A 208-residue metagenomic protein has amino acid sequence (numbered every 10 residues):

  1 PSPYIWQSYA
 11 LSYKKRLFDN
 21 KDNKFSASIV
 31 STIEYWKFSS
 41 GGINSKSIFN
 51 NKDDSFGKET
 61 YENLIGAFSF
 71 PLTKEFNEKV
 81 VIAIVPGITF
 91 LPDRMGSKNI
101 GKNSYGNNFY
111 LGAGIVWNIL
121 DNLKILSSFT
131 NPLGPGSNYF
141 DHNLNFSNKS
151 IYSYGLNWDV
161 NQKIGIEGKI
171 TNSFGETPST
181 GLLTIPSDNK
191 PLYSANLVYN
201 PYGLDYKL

Functional and structural regions predicted by a protein language model:
P1-G106, P186-D188: Outer-membrane pore/translocation modules
L11-K15, F68-K74, P86-I88, A113-W117 (+2 more regions): Residues on the lipid-exposed face of transmembrane beta-strands in outer-membrane beta-barrel proteins
N20-F25, K79-I82, D121-S127, Q162-E167 (+1 more regions): Repeated loop/turn-to-beta-strand initiation elements of outer-membrane beta-barrel proteins
P86-I88, F129-N131, I170-N172: A mature extracytoplasmic/lumenal domain signature
P92-D93, L133-S137: Short, solvent-exposed loop/turn segments at secondary-structure junctions
G106-L111, N148-Y152: Charged helix-capping and loop-helix junction motifs
L111, V116-L126, N131: Surface-exposed extracellular loop regions of Gram-negative outer-membrane beta-barrel proteins
N138-L208: Predominantly the C-terminal beta-signal and adjacent terminal strand-loop region of outer-membrane beta-barrel
